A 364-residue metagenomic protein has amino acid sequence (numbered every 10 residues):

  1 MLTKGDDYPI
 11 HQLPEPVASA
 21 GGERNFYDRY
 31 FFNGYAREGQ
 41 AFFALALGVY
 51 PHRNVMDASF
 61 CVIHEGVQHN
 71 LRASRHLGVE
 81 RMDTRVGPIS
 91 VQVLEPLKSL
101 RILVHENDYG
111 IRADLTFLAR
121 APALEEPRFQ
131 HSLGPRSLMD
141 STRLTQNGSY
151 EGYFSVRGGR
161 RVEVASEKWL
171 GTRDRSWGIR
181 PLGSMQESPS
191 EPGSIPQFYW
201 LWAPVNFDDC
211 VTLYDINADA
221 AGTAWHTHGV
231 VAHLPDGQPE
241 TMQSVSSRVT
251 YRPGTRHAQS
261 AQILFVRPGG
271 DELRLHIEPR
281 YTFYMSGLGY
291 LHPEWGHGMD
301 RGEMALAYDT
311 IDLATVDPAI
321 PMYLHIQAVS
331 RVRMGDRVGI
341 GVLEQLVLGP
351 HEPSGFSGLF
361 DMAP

Functional and structural regions predicted by a protein language model:
M1-P364: Structured soluble/peripheral alpha/beta segments that form catalytic or ligand/cofactor-binding pockets
